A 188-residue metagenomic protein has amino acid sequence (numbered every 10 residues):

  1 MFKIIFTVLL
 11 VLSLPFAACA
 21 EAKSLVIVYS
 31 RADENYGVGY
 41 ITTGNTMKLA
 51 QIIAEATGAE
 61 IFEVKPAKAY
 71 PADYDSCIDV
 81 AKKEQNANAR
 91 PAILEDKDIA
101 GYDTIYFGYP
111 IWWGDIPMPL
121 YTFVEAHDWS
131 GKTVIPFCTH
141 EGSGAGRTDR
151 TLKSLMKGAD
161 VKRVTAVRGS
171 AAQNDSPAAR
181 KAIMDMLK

Functional and structural regions predicted by a protein language model:
I4-P15: Bacterial N-terminal signal peptides
L10, D160-K188: Glycine-rich phosphate/pyrophosphate-binding loop and the adjoining helix
A20-T104, G114, Y121, P177-K188: N-terminal beta1-alpha1-beta2 submodule of the flavodoxin-like/Rossmannoid cofactor-binding fold
R31-E34, P66-Y70, I111-D115, H140-A145 (+1 more regions): Solvent-exposed loop/turn segments at secondary-structure junctions within structured extracellular/periplasmic domains
I99-A100, E125-G131, L155-M156: Short, conserved loop/helix-junction motifs that constitute active-site signature segments in enzyme catalytic cores
M118-T122, G146-R150, N174: Generic recognition of short, well-ordered alpha-helical segments
I135-A171: Short, glycine-/small-residue-rich phosphate/pyrophosphate-handling segment
